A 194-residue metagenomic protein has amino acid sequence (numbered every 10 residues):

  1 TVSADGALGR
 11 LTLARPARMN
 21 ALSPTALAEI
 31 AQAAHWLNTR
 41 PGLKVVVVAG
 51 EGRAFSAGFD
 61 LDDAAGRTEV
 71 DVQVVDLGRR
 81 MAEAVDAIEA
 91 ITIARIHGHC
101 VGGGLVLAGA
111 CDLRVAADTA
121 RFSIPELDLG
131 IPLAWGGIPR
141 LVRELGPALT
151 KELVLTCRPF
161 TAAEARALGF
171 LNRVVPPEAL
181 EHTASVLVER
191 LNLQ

Functional and structural regions predicted by a protein language model:
T1-E51: Conserved CoA-thioester-binding segment of acyl-CoA-metabolizing enzymes
L11, V48, D60, L107-G109 (+1 more regions): Hydrophobic/aromatic residues within transmembrane alpha-helices of multi-pass small-molecule transporters
P16, V115-A120, L171-Q194: C-terminal long alpha-helix characteristic of the crotonase
A28, G50-A84, C100, G130: Glycine- (often His-adjacent) and acidic-residue-rich active-site loop that binds/positions the CoA thioester
M81-A87, R95, V101-V154, T183-L187: CoA-thioester-processing core
L113, E152, T156-R158, E164 (+2 more regions): Well-ordered beta-strand positions
P147-E152, F160-A167, Q194: Short, structured loop/turn "capping" segments at alpha-beta junctions
